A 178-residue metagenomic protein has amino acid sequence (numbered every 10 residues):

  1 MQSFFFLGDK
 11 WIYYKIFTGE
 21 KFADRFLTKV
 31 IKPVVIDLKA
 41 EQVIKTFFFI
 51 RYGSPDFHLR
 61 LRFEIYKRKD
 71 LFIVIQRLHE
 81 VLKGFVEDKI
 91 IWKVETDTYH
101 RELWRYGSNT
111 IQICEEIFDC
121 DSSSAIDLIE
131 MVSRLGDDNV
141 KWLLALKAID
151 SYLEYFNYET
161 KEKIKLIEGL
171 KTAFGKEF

Functional and structural regions predicted by a protein language model:
M1-F178: An acidic, charge-biased composition feature
